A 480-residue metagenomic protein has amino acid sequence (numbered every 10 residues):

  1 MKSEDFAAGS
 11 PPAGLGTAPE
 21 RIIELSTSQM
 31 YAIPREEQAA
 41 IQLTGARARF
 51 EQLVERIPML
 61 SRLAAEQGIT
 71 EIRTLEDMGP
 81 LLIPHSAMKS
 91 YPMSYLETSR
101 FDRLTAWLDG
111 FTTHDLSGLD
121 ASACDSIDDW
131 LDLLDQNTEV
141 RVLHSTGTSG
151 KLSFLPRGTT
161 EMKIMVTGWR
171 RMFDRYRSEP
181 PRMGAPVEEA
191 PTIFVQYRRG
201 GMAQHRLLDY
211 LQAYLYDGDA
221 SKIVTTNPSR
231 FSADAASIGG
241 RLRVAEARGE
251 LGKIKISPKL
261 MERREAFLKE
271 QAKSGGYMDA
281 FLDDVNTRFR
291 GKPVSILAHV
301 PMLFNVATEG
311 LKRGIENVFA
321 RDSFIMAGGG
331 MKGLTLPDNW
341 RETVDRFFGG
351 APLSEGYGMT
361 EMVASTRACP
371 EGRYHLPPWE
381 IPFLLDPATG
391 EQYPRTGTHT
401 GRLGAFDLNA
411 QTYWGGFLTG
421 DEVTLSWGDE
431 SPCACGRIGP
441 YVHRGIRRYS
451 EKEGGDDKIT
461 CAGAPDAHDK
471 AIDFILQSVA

Functional and structural regions predicted by a protein language model:
M1-H144, K151-L208, A213-L268, G275-L297 (+2 more regions): Nucleotide 5′-phosphate-binding alpha/beta core
E71, R182-P186, V285-R288, N317 (+3 more regions): A general structural signal for short secondary-structure junctions and capping/turn motifs
V142-L152, V300, G329, M359-M362 (+1 more regions): Ser/Thr-glycine-rich phosphate-binding loops at phosphate-binding pockets of nucleotides, nucleotide cofactors
R157, F194-Y197, V294-M302, M326-G330 (+2 more regions): Short His-Asn-centered micro-motif
G200-A203, F304-V306, V363-S365: Short catalytic/ligand-binding loop motif for oxyanion handling, primarily in non-cytosolic enzymes, centered on
L303-F319: Adenylate-forming
T308, F319-E430: Conserved AMP-binding/adenylate-forming
G404-A480: Conserved ATP-binding/catalytic segment of the ANL
